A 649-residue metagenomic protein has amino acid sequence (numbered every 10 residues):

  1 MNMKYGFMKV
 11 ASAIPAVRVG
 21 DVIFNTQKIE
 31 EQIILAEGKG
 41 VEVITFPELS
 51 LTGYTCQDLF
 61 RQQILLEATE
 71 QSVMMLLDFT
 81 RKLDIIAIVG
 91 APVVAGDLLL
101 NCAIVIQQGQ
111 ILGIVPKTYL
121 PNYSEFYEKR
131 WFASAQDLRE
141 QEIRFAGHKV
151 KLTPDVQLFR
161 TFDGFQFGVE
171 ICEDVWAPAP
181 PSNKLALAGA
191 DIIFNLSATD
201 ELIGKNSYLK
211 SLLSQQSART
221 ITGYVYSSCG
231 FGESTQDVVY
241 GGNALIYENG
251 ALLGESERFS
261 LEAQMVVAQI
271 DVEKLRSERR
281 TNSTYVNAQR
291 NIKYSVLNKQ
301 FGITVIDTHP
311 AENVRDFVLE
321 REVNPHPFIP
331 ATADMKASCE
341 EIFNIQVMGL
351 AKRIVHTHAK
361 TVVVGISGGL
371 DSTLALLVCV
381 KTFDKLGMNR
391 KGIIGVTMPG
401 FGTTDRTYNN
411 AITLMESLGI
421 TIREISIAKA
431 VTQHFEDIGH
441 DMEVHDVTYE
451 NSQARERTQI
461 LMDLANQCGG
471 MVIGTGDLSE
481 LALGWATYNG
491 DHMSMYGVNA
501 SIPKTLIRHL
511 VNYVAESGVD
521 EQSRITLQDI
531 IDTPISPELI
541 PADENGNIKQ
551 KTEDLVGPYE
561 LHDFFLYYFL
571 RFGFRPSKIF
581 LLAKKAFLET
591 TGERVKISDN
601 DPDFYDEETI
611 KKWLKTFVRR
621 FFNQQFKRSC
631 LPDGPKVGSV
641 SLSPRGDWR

Functional and structural regions predicted by a protein language model:
M1-V363, K381-R390, I422: Enzyme catalytic cores with a strong preference for nitrogen-chemistry domains
M8-K9, N25, D163, T220-T222 (+4 more regions): ATP/NTP-dependent adenylation/nucleotidyl-transfer catalytic domains that generate, transfer, or process NMP-activated
